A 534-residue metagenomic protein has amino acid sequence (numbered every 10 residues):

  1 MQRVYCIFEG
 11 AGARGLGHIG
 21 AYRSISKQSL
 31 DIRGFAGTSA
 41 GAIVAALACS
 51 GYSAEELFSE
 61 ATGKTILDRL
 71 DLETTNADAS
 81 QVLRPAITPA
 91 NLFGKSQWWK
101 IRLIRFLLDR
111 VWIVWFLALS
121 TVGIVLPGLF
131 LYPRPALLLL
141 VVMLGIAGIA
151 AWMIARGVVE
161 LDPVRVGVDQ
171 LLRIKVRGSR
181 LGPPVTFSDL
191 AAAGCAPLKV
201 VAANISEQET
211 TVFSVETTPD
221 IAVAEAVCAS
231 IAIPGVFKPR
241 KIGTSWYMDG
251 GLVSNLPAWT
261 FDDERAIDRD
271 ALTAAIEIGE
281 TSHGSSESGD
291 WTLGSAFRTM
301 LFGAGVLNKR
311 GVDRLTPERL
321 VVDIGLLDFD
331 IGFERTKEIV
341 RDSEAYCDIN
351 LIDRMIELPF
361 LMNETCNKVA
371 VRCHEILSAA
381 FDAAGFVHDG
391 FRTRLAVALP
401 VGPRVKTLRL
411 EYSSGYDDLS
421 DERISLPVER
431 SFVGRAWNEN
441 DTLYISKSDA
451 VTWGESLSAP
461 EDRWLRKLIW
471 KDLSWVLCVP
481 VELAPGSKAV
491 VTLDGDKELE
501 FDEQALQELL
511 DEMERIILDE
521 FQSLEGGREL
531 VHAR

Functional and structural regions predicted by a protein language model:
R3-Y5, G12-L172, I221-V227: Patatin-like phospholipase
F130-L138, R265, A271, I278 (+1 more regions): C-terminal helical/tail subdomains of lipid-metabolizing enzymes
L139-Q170, I174, S179-A266: Active-site gating loop/helix substructures
S285-N308: Acidic, Ser/Thr-rich peripheral helices and adjacent loops at domain boundaries
R354-G415, G527-R534: Intrinsically disordered, low-complexity terminal regulatory regions
K406, E411-R463, L468: Regulatory sensory and allosteric helical modules in signal-transduction proteins and certain transcription factors
L465-R466, S474-E482: A short, aliphatic-rich beta-strand micro-motif
S487-R534: Juxtadomain coupling helices with adjacent low-complexity linkers
